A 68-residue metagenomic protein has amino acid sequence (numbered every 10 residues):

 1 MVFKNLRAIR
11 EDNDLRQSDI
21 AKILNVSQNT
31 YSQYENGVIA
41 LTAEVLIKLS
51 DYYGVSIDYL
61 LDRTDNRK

Functional and structural regions predicted by a protein language model:
M1-D12: A short, Lys/Arg-rich alpha-helix, primarily the initiator
E11, K22, D51: Alpha-helical residues within the helix-turn-helix
L15-Q33: Short alpha-helical DNA-recognition segment
N25, E44-Y59: DNA major-groove recognition helix of helix-turn-helix/homeodomain DNA-binding modules
E35, Y53, L61-T64: DNA major-groove recognition helix of helix-turn-helix
